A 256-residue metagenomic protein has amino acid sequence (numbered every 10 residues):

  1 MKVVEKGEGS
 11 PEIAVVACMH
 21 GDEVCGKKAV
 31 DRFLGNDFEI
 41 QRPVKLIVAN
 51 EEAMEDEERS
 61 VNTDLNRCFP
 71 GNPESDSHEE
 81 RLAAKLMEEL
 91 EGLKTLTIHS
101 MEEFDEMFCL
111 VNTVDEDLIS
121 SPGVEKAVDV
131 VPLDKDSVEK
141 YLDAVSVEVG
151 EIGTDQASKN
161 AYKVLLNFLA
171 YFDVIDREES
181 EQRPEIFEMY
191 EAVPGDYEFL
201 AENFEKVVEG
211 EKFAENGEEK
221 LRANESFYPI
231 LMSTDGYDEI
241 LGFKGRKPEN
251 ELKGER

Functional and structural regions predicted by a protein language model:
M1-R256: Structured catalytic-domain cores with a bias toward divalent-metal coordination
